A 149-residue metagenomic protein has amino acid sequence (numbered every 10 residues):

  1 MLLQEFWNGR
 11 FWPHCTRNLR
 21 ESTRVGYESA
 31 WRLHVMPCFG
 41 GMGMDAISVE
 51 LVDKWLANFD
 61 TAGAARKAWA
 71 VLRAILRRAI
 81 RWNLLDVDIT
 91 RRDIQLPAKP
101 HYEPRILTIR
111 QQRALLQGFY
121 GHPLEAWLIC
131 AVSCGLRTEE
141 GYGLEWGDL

Functional and structural regions predicted by a protein language model:
M1-E5, V49, I109, G121-H122: Amphipathic alpha-helical repeat elements characteristic of tetratricopeptide repeat
L3-Q4, N8, W12-L84, H101-E103: N-terminal core-binding DNA-recognition domain of tyrosine site-specific recombinases/integrases
A62-A70, R81-L144: Basic, Lys/Arg- and aromatic-enriched nucleic-acid-binding interface segment
W146-L149: Short, intrinsically disordered, charge-balanced linker/junction segments flanking boundaries in proteins
